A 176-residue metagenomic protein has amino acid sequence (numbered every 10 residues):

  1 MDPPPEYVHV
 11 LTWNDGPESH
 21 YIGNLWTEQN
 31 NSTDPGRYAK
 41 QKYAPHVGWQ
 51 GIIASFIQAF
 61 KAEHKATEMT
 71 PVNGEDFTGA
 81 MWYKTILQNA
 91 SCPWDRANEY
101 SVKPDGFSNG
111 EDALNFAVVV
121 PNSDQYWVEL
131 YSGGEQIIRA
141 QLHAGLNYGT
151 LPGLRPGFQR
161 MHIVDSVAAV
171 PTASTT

Functional and structural regions predicted by a protein language model:
M1-N73: Substrate-binding cleft of secreted/luminal carbohydrate-active enzymes
W26-E28, K42, S55, E75-T85 (+4 more regions): ER/Golgi luminal nucleotide-sugar-dependent glycosyltransferases, focusing on the catalytic module
I53, I57-N109: Short, compositionally biased P/S/T/A/G/V-rich stretches that sit at domain boundaries
P104-S123, L130: Aromatic/hydrophobic beta-strand junction motif of beta-rich domains
N122-T176: C-terminal beta-sandwich/jelly-roll accessory domains of carbohydrate-active enzymes
